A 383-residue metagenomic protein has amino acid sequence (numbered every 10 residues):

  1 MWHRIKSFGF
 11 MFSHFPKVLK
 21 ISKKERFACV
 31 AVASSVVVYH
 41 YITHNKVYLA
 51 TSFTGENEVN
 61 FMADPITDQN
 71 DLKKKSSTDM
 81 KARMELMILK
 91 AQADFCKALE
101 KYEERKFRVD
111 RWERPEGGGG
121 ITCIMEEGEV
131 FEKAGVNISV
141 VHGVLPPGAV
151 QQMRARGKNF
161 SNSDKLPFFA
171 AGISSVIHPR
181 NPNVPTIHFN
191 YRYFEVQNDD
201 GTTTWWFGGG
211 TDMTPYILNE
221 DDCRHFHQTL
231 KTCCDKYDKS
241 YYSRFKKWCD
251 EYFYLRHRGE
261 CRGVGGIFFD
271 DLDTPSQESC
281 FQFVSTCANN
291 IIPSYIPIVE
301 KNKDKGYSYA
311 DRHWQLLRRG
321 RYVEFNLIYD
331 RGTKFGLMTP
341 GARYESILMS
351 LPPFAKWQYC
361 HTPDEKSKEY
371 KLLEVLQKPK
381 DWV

Functional and structural regions predicted by a protein language model:
H3-T51: Terminal signal-anchor or tail-anchor transmembrane helices that tether membrane-associated enzymes to cellular
Y41-D68: Membrane-proximal, acidic/low-complexity disordered segments on the non-cytosolic side of organellar membranes
T67-S76: Short, charged/polar, low-complexity loop and linker segments that flank or interrupt alpha-helical bundles
K75-N159, L272, Q277-Y322, N326-I328: Gly/Pro-rich turn-and-neighbor structural signature
T122-W206: Internal mixed beta-strand/loop scaffold within catalytic domains of large alpha/beta enzymes
N198-R244, V383: Compact, glycine/acidic-enriched structural inserts
C223-Y309, H313: Extended, acidic-biased charged interface segments
T333, T339-V383: TerminUS-proximal long segments
